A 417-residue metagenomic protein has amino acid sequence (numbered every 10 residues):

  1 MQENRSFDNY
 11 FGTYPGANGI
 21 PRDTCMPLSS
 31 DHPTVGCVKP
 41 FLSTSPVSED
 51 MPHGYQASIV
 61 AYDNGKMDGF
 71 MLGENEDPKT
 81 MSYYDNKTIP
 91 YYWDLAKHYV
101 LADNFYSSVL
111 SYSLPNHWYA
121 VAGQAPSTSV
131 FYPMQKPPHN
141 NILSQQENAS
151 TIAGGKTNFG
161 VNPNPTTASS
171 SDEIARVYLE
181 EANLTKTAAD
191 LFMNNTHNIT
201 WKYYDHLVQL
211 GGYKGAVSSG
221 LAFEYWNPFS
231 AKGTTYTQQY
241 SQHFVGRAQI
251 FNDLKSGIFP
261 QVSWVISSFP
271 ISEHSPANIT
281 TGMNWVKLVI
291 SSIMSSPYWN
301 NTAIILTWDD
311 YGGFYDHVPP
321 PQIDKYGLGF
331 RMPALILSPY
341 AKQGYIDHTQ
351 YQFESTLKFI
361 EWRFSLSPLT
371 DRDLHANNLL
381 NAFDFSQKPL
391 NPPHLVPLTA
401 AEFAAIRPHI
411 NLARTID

Functional and structural regions predicted by a protein language model:
M1-D417: N-terminal pro-sequences and low-complexity stem/linker regions of secreted or lumenal proteins
